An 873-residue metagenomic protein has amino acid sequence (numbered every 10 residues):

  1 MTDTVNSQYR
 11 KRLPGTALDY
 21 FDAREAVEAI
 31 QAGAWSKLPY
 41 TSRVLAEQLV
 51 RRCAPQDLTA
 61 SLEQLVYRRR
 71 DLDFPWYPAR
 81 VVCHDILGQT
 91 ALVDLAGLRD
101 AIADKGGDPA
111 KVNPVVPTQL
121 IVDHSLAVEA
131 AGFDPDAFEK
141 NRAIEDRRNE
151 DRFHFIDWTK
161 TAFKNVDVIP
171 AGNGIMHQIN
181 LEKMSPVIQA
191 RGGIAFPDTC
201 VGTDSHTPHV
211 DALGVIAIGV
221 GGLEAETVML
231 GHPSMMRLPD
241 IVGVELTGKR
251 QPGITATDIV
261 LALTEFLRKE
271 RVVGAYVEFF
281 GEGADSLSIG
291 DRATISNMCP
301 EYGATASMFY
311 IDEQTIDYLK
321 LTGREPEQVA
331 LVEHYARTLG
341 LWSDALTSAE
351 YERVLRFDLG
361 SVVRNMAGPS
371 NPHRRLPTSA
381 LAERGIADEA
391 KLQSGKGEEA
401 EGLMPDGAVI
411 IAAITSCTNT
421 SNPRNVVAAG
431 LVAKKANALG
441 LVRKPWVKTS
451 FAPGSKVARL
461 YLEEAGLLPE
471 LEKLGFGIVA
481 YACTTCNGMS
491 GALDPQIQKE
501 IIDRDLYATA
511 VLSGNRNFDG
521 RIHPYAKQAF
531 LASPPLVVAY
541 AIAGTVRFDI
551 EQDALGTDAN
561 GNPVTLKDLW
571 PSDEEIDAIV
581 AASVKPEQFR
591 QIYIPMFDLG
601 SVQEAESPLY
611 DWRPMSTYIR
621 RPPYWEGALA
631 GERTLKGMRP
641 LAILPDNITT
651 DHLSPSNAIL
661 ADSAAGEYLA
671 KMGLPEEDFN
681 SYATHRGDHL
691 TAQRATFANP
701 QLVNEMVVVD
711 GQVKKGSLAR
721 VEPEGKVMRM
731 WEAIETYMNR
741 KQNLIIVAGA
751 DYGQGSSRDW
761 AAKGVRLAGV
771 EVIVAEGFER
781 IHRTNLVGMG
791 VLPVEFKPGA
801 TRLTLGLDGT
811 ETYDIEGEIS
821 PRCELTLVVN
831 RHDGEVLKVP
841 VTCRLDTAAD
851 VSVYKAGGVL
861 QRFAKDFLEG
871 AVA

Functional and structural regions predicted by a protein language model:
M1-R80, A91, Q119, Y618: Acidic/polar, glycine-rich intrinsically disordered N-terminal extensions of enzymes
T41, G172, I188-A336, W342 (+5 more regions): Mobile "lid/hinge" segments at catalytic clefts and subdomain interfaces of large enzymes
A54-T247, D258-L261, R364-A367, L381 (+10 more regions): Long, structured ligand/cofactor-binding scaffold of large enzymes
Y77, L95-D151, A284-A390, E551-D611 (+4 more regions): Terminal amphipathic helices with adjacent charged low-complexity linkers/tails
T247, F280-L287, N515, W731-E779: Extracellular/luminal Protease-associated
D558-D573, I579, S583, H782-V853: Acidic, glycine-rich flexible loop/linker segments
S607-D678: Segments forming glycine/polar-rich beta-alpha architectures that bind adenosine-containing cofactors
